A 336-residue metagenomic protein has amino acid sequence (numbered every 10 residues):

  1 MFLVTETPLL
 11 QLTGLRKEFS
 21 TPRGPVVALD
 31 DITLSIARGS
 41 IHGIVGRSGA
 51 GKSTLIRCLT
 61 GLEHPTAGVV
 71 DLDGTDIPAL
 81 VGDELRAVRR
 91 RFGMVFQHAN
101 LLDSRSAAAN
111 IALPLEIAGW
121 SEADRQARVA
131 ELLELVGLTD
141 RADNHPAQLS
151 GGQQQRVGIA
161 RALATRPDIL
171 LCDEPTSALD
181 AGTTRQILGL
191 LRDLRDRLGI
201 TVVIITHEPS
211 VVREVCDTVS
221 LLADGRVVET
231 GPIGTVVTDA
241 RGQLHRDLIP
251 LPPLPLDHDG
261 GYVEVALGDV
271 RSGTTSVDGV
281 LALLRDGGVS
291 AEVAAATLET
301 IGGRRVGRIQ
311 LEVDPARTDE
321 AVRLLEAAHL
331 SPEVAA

Functional and structural regions predicted by a protein language model:
R23-V26, I77-G93, I117-E122, V236-A240: ABC ATPase NBD coupling module
V45-R47: The feature captures the beta-strand-to-loop junction immediately N-terminal to the Walker
T60: Helix-to-loop junction immediately C-terminal to a conserved catalytic motif
N144-A147, T165, C172: Conserved signature/switch motifs of ABC ATPase nucleotide-binding domains
H145-L149, Q153-Q155: Conserved ABC ATPase signature
T230-G231, D239: ABC ATPase "signature
